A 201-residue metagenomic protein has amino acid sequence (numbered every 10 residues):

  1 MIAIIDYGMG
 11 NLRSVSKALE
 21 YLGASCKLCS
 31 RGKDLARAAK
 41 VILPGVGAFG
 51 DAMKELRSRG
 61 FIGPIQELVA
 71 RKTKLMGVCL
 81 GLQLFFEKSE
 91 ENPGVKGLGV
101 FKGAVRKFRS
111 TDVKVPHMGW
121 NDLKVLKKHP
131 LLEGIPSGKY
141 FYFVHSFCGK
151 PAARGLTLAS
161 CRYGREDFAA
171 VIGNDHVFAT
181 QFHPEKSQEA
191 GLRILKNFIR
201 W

Functional and structural regions predicted by a protein language model:
I2-A24, F182-E185: N-terminal beta1-alpha1 ligand-phosphate binding loop
S25, K40, K74-M76, Y140: Structural signature of beta-strand start/N-cap positions in the alpha/beta core of ABC transporter nucleotide-binding
S25-R37: Short acidic low-complexity segments
I42-P44: Structural motif
G47-W120: Cysteine-nucleophile active-site neighborhood
E87-R165: Pocket-forming structural segment of enzyme catalytic cores
E166-G173: Short, surface-exposed beta-strand/loop micro-motifs that present aromatic residues
H176, T180-W201: Acyltransferase
